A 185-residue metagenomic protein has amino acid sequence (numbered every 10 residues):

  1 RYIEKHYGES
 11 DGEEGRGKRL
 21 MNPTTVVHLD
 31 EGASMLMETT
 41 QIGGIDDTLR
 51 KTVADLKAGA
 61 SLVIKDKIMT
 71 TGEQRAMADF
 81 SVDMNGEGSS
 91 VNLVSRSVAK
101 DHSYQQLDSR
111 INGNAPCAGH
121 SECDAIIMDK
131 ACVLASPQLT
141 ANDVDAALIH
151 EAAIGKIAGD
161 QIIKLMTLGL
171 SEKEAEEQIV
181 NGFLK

Functional and structural regions predicted by a protein language model:
R1-L170, V180-K185: Conserved beta-strand/loop scaffold segments within soluble protein domains that form the structured core and edges
